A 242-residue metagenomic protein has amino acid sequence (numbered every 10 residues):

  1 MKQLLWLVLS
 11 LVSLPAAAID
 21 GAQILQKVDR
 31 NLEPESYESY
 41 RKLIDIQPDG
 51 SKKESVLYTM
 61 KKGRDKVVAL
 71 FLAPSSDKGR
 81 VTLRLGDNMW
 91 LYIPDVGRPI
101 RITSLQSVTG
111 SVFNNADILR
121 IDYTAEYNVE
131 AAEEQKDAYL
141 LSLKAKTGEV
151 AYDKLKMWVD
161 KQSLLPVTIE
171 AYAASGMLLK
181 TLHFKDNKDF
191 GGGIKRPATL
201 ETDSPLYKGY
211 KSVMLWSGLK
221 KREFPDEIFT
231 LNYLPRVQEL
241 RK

Functional and structural regions predicted by a protein language model:
M1-L4: Positively charged n-region of N-terminal signal peptides that target proteins for export
W6-V8: Sec-dependent N-terminal signal peptides
S13-P15: N-terminal signal peptide c-region/cleavage motif recognized by signal peptidases
A18-S36, K42-I44, S51-K53, S76-D153 (+3 more regions): Flexible, processing/modification-adjacent segments and terminal tails in exported/periplasmic/extracellular proteins
S36-E38, K62-G63: Extracellular or lumenal secretory-pathway regions
M60-K62, L85-G86, L105-T109, K185-K188 (+1 more regions): A short, sequence-level motif marking secondary-structure junctions
V68-D77: N-terminal post-signal-peptidase region of extra-cytosolic proteins
R120, K136-L231: Gly/Pro-enriched, hydrophobic low-complexity segments that function as extracytoplasmic propeptides/linkers
